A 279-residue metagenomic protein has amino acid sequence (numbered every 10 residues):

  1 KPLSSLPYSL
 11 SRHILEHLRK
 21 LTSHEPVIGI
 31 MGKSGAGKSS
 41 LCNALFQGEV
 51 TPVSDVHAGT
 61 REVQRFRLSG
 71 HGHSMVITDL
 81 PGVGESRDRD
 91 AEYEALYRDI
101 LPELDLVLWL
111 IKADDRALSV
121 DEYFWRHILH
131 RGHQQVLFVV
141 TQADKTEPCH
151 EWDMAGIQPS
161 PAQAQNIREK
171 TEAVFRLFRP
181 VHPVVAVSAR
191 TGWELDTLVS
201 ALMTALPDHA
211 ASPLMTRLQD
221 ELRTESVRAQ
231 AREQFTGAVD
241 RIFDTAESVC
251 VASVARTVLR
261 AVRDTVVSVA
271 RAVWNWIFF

Functional and structural regions predicted by a protein language model:
K1-L80, G84, W276-F278: Conserved G1/Walker A P-loop phosphate-binding module
K1-P26, M31, F178, P183 (+2 more regions): Extended helical scaffolds that flank P-loop GTPase cores
A44, D99, E103, V120-H127 (+2 more regions): Alpha-helical scaffold elements adjacent to nucleotide-binding pockets in ATP/GTP-utilizing enzyme cores
P52-V53, L108-K112, A186: Short catalytic-loop micro-motif centered on adjacent basic/acidic residues
T60-V63, L80-H130: Switch II of P-loop NTPase G domains
H73, P102-V107, R131-V136, R179-P183: Short glycine-/polar-rich loops that comprise or flank the Walker A/P-loop and associated switch/sensor motifs
V107-K170: Replace "adjacent to P-loop NTPase cores in ATP/GTP-dependent enzymes" with "adjacent to NTP-binding cores
D144-T216: Canonical P-loop GTPase G-domain recognition
